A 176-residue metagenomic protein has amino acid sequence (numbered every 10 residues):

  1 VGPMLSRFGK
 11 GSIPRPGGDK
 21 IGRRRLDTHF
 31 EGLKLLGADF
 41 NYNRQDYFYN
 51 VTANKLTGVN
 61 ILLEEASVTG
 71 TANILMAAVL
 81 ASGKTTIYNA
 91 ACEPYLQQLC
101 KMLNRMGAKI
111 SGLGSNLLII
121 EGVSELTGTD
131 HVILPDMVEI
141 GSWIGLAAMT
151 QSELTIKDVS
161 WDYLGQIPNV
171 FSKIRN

Functional and structural regions predicted by a protein language model:
V1-N176: Structural preference for solvent-exposed beta-strand-turn elements and adjacent flexible terminal/loop segments within
